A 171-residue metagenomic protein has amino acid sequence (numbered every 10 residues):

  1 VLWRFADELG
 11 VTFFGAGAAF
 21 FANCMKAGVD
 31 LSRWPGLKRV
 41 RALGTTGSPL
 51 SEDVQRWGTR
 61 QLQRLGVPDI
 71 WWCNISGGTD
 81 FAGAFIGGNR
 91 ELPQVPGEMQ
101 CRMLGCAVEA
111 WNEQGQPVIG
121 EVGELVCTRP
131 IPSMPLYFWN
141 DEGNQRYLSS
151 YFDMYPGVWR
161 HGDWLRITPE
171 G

Functional and structural regions predicted by a protein language model:
V1-E121, P130-M134, Y151: Conserved adenylate-forming
P117-I119, V126-G171: Conserved ATP-binding/catalytic segment of the ANL
